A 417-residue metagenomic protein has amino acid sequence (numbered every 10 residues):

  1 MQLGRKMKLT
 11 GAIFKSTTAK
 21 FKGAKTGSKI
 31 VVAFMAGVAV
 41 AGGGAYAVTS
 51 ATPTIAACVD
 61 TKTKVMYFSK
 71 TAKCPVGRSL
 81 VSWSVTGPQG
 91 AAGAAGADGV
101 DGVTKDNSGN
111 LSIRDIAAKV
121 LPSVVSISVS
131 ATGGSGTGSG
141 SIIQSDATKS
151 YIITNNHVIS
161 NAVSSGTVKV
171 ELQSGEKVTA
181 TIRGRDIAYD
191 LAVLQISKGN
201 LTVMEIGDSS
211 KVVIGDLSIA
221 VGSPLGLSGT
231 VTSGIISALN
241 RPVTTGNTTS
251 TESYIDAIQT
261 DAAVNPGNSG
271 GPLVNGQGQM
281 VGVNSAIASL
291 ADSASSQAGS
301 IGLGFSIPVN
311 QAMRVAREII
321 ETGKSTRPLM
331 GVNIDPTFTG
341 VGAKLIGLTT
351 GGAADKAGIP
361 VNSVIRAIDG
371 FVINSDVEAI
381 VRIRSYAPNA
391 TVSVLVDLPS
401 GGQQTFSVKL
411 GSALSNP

Functional and structural regions predicted by a protein language model:
L3-L9, K15-A36: N-terminal export and membrane-targeting signals
A41-T61, K105: C-terminal region of N-terminal signal peptides and the immediate post-cleavage residues of exported proteins
C58-V59, M66-K70, S82-V85: Beta-strand-rich, repetitive solenoid scaffolds
C74-K105: Collagen/collagen-like triple-helix recognition
V100-G340, T350, I380, R384-A387 (+2 more regions): Serine-dependent protease modules
I152, A354-V377: Conserved PDZ fold ligand-binding element
N389-T391: Extracellular Ig-like/FN3 beta-sandwich strand-entry sites
